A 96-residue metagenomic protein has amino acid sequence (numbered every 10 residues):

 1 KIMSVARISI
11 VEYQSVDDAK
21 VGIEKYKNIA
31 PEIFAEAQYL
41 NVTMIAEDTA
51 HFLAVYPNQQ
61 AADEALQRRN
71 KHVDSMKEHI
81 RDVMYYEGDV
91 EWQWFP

Functional and structural regions predicted by a protein language model:
K1-K71, E78-P96: Short S/T/G/P-rich N-terminal loop/turn motif that feeds into the first structured element of a domain
